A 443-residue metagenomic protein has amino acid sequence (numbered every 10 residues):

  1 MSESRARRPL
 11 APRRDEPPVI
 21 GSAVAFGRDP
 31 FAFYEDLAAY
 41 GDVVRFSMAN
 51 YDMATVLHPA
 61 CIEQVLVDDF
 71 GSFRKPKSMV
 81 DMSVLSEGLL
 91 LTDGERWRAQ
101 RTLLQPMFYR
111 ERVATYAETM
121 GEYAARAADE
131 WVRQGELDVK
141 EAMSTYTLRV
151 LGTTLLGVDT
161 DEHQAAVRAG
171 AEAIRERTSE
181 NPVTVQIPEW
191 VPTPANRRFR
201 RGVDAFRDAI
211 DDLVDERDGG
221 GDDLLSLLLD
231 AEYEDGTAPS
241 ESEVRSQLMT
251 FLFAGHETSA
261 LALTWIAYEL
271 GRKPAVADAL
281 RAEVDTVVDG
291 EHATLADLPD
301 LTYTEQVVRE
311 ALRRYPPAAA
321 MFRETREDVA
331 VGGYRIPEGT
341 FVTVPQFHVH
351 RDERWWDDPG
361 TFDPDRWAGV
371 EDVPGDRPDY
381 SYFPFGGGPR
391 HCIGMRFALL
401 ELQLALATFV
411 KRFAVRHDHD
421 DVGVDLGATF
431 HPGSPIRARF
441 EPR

Functional and structural regions predicted by a protein language model:
M1-M53, P76-D81, T193, G219: N-terminal targeting/anchor module and adjacent flexible "hinge" preceding the catalytic domain
S2-R8, F73-V80, T92, R96-W97 (+1 more regions): Cytochrome P450 heme-thiolate monooxygenase catalytic core
L10-E16, A117, G121, D222-S226 (+5 more regions): Cytochrome P450 I-helix active-site segment
A23-G41, E291-G332: Conserved cytochrome P450 K-helix E-x-x-R motif and the immediately C-terminal K′/meander segment
F70-G71, V344-V373: Conserved cytochrome P450 K-helix/beta-meander segment immediately N-terminal to the heme-binding cysteine loop
T258-G271, A405: Short, small-residue alpha-helix embedded
P274, P378, M395-F430: Cytochrome P450 heme-binding "Cys pocket" and the immediately downstream C-terminal segment
